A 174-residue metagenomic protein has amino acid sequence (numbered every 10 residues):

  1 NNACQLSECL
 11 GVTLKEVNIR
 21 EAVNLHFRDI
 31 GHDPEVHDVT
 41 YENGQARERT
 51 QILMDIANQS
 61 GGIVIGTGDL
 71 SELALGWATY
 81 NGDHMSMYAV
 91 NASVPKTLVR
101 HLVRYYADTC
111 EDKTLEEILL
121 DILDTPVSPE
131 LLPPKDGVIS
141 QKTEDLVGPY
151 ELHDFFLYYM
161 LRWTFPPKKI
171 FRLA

Functional and structural regions predicted by a protein language model:
N1-A174: ATP/NTP-dependent adenylation/nucleotidyl-transfer catalytic domains that generate, transfer, or process NMP-activated
